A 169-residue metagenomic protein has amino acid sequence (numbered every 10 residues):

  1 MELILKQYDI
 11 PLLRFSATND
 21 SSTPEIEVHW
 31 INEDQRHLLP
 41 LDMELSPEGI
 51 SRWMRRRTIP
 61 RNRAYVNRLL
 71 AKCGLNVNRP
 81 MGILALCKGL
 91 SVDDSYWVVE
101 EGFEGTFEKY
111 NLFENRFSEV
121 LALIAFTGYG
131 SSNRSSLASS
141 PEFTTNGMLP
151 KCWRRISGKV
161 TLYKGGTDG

Functional and structural regions predicted by a protein language model:
M1-G169: Phosphate/dinucleotide-binding and metal-coordinating scaffold of catalytic cores in nucleotide-dependent enzymes
